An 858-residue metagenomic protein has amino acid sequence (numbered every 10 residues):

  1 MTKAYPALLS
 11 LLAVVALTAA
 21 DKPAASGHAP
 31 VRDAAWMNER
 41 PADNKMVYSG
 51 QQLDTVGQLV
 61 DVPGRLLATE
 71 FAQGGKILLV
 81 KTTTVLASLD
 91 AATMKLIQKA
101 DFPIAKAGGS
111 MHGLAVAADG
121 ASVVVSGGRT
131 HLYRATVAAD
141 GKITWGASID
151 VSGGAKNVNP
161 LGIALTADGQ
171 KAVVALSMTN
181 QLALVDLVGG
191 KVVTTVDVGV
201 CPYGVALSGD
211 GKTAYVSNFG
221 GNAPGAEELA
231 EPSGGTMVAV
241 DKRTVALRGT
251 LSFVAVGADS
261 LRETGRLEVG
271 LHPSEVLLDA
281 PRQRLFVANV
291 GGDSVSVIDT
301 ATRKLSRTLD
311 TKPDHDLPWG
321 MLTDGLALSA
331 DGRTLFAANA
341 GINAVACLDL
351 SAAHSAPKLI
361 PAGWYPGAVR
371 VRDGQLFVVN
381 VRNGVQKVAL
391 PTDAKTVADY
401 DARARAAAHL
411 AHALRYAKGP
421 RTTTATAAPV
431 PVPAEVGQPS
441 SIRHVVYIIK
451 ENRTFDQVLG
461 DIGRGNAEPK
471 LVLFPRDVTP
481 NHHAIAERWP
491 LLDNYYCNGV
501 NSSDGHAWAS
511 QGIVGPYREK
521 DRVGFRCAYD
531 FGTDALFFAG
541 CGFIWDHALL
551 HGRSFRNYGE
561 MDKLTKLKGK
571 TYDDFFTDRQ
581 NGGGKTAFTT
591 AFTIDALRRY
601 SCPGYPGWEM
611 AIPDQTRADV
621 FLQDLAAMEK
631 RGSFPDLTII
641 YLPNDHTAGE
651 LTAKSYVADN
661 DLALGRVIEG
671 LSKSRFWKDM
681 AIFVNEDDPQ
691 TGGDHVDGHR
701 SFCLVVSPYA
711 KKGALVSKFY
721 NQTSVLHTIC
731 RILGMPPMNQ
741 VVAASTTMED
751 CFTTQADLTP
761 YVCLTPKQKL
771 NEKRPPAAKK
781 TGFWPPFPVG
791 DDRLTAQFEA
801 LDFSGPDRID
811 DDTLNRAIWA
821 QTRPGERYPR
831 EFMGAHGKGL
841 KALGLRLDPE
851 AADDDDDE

Functional and structural regions predicted by a protein language model:
M1-A4: Positively charged n-region of N-terminal signal peptides that target proteins for export
P6-A16: Bacterial N-terminal signal peptides
A20-V430: Predominantly soluble domains enriched in secretory-pathway, periplasmic, or organellar proteins
R403-E858: N-terminal pro-sequences and low-complexity stem/linker regions of secreted or lumenal proteins
